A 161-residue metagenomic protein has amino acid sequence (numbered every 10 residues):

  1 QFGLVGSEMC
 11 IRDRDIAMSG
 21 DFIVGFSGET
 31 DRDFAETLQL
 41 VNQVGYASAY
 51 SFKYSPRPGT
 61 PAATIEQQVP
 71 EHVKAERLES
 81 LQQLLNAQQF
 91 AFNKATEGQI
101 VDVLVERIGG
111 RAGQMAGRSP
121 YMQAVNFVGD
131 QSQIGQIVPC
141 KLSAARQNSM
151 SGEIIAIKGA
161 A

Functional and structural regions predicted by a protein language model:
Q1, A17-S19, I23, D102 (+1 more regions): Residues at or immediately flanking beta-strands
Q1-G6, C10-I11: Single conserved hydrophobic/aromatic residue that forms the stacking wall/gate of nucleotide- or nucleobase-binding
S7, D21-I23, L38-N42, Y50 (+4 more regions): Generic hydrophobic alpha-helical scaffold/packing signal
R12-I16, Q43-Y46: Secondary-structure transition/capping motifs at alpha-helix termini and the adjoining loop/turn into the next element
R14-D33, F52-P70: Conserved strand-turn element in the central/C-terminal portion of the radical SAM core barrel that lines
E29-A47, E71-E76, V105-I108: Short, electropositive alpha-helical surface patch
G45, K53, A144: Conserved functional loop/turn residues at catalytic and ligand-binding sites
T64-A161: Terminal RNA-binding accessory module
